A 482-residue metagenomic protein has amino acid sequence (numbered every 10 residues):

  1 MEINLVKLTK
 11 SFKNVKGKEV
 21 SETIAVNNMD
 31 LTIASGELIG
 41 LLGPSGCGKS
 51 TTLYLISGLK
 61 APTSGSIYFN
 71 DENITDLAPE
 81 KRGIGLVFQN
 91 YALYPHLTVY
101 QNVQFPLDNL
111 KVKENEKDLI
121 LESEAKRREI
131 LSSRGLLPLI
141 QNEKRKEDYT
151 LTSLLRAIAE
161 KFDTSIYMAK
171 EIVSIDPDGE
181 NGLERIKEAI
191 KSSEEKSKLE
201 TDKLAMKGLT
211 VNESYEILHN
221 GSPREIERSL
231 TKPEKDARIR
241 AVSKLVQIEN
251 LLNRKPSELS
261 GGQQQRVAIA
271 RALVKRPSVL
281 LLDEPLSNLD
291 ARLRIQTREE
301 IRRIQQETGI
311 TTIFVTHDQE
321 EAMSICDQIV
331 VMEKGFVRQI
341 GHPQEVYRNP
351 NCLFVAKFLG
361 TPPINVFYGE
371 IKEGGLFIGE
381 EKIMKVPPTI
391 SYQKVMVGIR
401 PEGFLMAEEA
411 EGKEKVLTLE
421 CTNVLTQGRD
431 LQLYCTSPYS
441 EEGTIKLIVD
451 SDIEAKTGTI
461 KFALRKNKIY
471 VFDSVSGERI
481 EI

Functional and structural regions predicted by a protein language model:
L42-P44: The feature captures the beta-strand-to-loop junction immediately N-terminal to the Walker
S57: Helix-to-loop junction immediately C-terminal to a conserved catalytic motif
K60-Y68, L252: Conserved post-Walker A/P-loop segment of ABC ATPase nucleotide-binding domains
G65-N73, I120: Conserved ABC transporter NBD signature motif
N73-G85, N109, E116-D118, R128 (+7 more regions): ABC ATPase NBD coupling module
V99-F105, N109, I217, E225-C352: ABC ATPase nucleotide-binding domains
G375-I482: Non-catalytic connector elements of ABC transporters
